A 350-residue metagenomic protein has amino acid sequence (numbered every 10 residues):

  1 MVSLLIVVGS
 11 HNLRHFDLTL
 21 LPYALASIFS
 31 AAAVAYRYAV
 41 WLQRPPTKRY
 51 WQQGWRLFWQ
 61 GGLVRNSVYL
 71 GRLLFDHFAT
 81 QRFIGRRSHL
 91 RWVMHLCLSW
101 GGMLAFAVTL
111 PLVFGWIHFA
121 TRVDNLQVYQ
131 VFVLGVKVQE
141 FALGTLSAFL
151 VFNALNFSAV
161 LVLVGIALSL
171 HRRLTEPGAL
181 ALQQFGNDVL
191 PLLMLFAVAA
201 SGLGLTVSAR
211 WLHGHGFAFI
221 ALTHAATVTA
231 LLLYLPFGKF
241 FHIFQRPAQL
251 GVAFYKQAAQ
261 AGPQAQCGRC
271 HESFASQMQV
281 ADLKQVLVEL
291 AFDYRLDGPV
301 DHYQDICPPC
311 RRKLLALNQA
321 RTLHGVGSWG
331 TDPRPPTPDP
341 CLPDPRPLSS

Functional and structural regions predicted by a protein language model:
M1-A265, L314: Membrane-embedded alpha-helical bundles of multi-pass integral membrane proteins
H95, Q304-C307: Zinc-coordinating Cys/His ligand positions in small cysteine/histidine-rich zinc-finger domains
G251, D282-D293, T322-G330: Short cysteine/histidine-rich metal-coordination sites, predominantly Zn2+-binding motifs
G262-Q266, V300-Y303: Short metal-coordination and nucleic-acid-contact micro-motifs, chiefly zinc-binding Cys/His arrays
C267-H271, C307-C310: Short cysteine-rich clusters marking metal-coordination/redox-active sites
E272-Q279, R312-Q319: Short functional micro-motifs and their immediate structural scaffolds
S273-D301: Short recognition patches in nucleic-acid-associated and regulatory proteins
W329, R334-P336, C341, R346-L348: Short polybasic linear motifs
